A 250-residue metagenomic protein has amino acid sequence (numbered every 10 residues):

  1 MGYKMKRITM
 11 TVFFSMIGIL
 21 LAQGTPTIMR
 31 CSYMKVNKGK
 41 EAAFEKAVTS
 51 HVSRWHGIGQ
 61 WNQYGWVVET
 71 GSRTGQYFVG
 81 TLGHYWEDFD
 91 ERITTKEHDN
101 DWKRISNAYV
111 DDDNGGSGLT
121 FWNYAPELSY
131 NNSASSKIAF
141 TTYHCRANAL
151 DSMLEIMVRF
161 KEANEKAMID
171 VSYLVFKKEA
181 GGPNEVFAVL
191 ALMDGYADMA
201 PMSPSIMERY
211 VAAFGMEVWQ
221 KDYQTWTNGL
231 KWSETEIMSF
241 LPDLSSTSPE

Functional and structural regions predicted by a protein language model:
M1-I8: Positively charged n-region of N-terminal signal peptides that target proteins for export
F14-A22: Hydrophobic h-region of N-terminal signal peptides that target proteins for export in Gram-negative bacteria
A22-E250: Short S/T/G/P-rich N-terminal loop/turn motif that feeds into the first structured element of a domain
